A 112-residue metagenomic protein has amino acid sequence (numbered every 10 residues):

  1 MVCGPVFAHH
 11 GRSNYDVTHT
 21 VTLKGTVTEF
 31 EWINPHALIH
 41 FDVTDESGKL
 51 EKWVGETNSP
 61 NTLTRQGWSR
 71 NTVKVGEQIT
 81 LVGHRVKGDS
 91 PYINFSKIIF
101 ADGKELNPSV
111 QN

Functional and structural regions predicted by a protein language model:
F7-V21: Short boundary/loop segments of OB/S1/cold-shock single-stranded nucleic-acid-binding domains
G25-V27: Conserved hydrophobic positions within beta-strands
I33-V43: Short aromatic-glycine-enriched beta-strand elements
T57-R65: Short, structured beta-strand/loop micro-motifs enriched in basic residues and often containing a Trp
R65-T80: Short nucleic-acid-contacting surface segments enriched for D/E, G, S/T with interspersed K/R
V86-V110: OB-fold/S1-family single-stranded nucleic acid-binding modules
